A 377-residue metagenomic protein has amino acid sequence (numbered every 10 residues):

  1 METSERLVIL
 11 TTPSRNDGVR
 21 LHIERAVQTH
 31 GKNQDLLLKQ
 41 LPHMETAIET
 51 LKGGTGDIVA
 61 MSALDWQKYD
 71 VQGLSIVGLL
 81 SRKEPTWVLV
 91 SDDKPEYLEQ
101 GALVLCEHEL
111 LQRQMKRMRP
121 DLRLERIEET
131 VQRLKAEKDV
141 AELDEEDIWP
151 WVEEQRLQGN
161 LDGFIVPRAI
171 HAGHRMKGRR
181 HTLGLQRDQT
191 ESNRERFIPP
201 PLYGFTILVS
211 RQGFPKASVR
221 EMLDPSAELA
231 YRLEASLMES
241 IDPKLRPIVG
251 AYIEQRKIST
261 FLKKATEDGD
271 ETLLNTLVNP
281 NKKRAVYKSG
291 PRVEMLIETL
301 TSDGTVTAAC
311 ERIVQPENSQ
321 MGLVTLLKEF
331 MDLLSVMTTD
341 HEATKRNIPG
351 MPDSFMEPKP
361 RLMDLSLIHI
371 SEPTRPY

Functional and structural regions predicted by a protein language model:
M1-E49, R117-S371: Small-molecule-sensing regulatory modules
A47-V88: Short beta-strand-centered segments that line the small-molecule binding cleft or hinge of alpha/beta clamshell
V59, L103-C106, F164: Short, hydrophobic beta-strand segments that form beta-sheet elements in well-ordered domains
D65-W66, L110-L111, I170-H171: Alpha-helix capping/helix-boundary segments
L89-V104, M118, L122: Flexible hinge/capping segments at coil-to-helix
K94-L98, L111, G213-V219: Short helix-loop capping/hinge motifs at secondary-structure junctions, enriched in acidic/polar residues
E107-R117: Secondary-structure junction motif
E372-Y377: Short "domain-exit" segments at the C-terminal end of structured domains
